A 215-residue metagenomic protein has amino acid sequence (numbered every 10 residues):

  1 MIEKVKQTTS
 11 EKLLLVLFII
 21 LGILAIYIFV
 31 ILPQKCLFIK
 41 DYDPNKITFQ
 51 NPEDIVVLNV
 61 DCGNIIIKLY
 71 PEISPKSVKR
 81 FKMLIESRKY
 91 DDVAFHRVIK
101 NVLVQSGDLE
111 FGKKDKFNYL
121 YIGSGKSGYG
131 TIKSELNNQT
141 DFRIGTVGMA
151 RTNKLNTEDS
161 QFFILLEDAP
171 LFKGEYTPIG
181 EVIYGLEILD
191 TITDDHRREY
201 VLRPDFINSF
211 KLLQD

Functional and structural regions predicted by a protein language model:
M1-D215: Cyclophilin-like peptidyl-prolyl cis-trans isomerases
